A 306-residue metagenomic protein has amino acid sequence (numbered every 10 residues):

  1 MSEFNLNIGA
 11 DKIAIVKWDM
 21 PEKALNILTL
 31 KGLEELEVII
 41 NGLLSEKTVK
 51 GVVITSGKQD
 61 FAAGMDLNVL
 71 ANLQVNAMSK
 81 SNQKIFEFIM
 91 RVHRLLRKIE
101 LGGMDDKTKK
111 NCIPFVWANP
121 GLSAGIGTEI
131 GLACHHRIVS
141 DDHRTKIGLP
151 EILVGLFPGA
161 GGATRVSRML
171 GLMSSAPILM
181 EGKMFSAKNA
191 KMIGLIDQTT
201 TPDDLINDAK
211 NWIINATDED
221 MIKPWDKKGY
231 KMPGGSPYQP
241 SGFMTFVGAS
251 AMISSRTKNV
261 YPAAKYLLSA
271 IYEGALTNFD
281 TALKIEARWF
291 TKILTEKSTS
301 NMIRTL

Functional and structural regions predicted by a protein language model:
M1-T55, S79: Conserved CoA-thioester-binding segment of acyl-CoA-metabolizing enzymes
I13-W18, L30-I40, S174-A176, M180 (+3 more regions): Intrinsically disordered, low-complexity segments enriched in small/flexible residues
I54, D66, I130-G131, A190: Hydrophobic/aromatic residues within transmembrane alpha-helices of multi-pass small-molecule transporters
S56-L95, S123, L153-G155: Glycine- (often His-adjacent) and acidic-residue-rich active-site loop that binds/positions the CoA thioester
H93, I99-V154, P158: Glycine-rich beta-to-alpha active-site loop
L101, G125, K183-N189: Acidic, divalent-metal-coordinating active-site segment for phosphoryl/phosphodiester hydrolysis, typified by short
G162-M173: Hydrophobic, secondary-structure "cap" segments at the distal end of domains
